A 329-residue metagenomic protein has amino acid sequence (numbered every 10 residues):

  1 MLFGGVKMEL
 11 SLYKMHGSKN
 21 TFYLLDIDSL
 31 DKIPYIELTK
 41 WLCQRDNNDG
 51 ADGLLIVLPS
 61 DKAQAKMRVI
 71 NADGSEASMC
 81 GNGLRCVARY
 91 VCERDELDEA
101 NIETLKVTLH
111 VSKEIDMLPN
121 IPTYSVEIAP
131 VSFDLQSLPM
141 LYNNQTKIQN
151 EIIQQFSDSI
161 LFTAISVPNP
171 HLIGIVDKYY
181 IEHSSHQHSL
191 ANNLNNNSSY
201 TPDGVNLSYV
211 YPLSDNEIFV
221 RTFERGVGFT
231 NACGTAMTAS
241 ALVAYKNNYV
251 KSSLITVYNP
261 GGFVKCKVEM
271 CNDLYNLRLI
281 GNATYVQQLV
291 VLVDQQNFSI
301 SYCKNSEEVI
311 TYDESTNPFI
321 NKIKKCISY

Functional and structural regions predicted by a protein language model:
L2-I121, I173-Y329: A glycine-rich beta-to-alpha transition motif near the start of alpha/beta enzyme domains, typified by
T123-V131, M140: Aspartyl protease catalytic core from the pepsin/retropepsin fold
V126-A129, S166, I175, I280: Short beta-strand segments
S132, V167-H171, A283-Y285: Glycine-rich beta-alpha junction loops
D134-L135, M140-I160: Active-site glycine-rich loop that binds ribose-phosphate moieties when present
I152-H183: Internal active-site segments that recognize and position negatively charged phosphoryl groups and nucleotide moieties
